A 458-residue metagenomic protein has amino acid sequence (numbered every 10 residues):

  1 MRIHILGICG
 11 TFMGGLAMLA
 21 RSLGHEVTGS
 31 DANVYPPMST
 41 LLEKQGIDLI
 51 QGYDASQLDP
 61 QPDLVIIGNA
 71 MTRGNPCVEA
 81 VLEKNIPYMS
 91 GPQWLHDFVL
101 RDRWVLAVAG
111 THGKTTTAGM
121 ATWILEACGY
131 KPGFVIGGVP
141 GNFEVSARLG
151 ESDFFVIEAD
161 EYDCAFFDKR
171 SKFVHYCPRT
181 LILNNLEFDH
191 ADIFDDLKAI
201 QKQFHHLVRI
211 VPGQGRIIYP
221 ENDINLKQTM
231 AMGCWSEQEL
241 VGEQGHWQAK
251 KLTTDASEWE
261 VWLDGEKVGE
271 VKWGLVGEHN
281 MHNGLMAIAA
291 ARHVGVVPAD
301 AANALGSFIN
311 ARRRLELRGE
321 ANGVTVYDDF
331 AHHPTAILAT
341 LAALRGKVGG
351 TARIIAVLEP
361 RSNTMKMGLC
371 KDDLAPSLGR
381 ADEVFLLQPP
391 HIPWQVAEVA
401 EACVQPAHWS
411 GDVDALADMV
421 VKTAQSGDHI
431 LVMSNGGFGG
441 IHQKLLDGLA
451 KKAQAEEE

Functional and structural regions predicted by a protein language model:
M1-V34, M38, E43-L49, Q61 (+7 more regions): ATP-dependent carboxylate-amine ligase
L19-L23, E43, Q57-P60, N69 (+3 more regions): Phosphate-binding loop of NTP-binding sites
S30, G52, G91, V135 (+5 more regions): Generic beta-sheet signal
A32-Y35, Y53-A55, M71-R73, E221-N225 (+2 more regions): Short, polar loop motifs at secondary-structure junctions
I50-Y53, G91-H96, F134-G138, G233-T254 (+4 more regions): Beta-strand->loop->alpha-helix junctions that form or flank phosphate-binding loops in nucleotide-handling enzymes
K251-K267: Acidic-glycine-rich active-site phosphate/pyrophosphate-binding loop
E260, H279-N280: C-terminal accessory "lid"/substrate-recognition subdomains
